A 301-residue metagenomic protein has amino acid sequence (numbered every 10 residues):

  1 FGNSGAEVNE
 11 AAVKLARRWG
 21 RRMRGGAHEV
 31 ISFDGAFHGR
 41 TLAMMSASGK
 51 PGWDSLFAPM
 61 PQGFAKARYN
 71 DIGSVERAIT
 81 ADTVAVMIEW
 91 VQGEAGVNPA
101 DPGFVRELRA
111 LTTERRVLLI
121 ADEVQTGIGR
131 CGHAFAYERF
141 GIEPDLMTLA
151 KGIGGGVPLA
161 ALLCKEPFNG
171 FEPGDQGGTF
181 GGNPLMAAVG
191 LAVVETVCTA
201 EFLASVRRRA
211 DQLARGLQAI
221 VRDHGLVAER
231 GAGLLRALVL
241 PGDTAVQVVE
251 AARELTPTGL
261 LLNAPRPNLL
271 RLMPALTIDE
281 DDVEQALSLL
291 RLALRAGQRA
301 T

Functional and structural regions predicted by a protein language model:
F1-T301: Conserved N-terminal phosphate-binding loop of PLP-dependent enzymes in the Aspartate aminotransferase
